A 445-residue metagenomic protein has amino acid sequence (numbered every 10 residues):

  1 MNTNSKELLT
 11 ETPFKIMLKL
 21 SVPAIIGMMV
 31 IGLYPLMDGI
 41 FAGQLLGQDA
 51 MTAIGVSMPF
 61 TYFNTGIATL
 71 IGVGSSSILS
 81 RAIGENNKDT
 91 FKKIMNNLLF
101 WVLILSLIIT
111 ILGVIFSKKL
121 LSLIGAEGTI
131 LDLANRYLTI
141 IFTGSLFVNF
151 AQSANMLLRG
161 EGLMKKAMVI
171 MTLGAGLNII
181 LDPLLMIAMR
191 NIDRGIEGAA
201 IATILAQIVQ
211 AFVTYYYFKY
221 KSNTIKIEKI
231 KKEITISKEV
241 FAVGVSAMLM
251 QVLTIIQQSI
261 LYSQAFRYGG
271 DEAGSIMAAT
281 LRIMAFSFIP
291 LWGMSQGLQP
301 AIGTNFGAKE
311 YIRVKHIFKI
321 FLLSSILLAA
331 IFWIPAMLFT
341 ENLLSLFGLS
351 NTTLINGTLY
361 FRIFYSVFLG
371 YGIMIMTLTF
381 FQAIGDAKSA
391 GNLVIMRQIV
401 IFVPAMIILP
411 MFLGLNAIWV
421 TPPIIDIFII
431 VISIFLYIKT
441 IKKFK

Functional and structural regions predicted by a protein language model:
M1-S21, L79-G144, N191-V245, I302-V367 (+1 more regions): Short alpha-helical transmembrane segments in multi-pass integral membrane proteins
L8-L45, P59-G74, I78, L103-T110 (+5 more regions): N-terminal transmembrane alpha-helices
K19-D38, I140, G174, A206-Q210 (+3 more regions): Transmembrane helical elements of multi-pass membrane transporters/channels
V30, Y34, N64-A68, I108 (+13 more regions): Residue-level hotspots within pore-lining transmembrane alpha-helices of multi-pass secondary transporters
L33-M51, L121-G128, L184-R194, I255-F286 (+3 more regions): Helix-terminus/linker motif at the lipid-water interface of multi-pass membrane proteins
M51-I111, V148-A167, I276-I334, L338-T340 (+2 more regions): Small-residue-rich hydrophobic transmembrane alpha-helices
F63-G66, N178-P183, A211-Y215, A285-I289 (+4 more regions): Hydrophobic transmembrane alpha-helices of multi-pass small-molecule transporters
G72, I141-R159, A167-A175, A199-T214 (+4 more regions): Short runs within selected transmembrane alpha-helices of multi-pass transporters and secretion channels
